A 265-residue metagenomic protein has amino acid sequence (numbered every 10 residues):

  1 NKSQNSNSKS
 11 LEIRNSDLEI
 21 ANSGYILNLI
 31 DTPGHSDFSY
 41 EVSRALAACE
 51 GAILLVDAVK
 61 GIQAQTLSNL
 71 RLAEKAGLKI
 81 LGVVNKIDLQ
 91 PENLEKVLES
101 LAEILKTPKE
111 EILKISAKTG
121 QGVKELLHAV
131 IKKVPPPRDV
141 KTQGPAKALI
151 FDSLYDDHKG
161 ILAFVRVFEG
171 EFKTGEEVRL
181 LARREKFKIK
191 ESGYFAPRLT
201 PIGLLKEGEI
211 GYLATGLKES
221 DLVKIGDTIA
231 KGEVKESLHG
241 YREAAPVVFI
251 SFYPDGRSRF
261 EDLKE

Functional and structural regions predicted by a protein language model:
N1-Y25: Intrinsic disorder/low-complexity segments
K2, A21-N22, R44-A48, G61-I62 (+4 more regions): Conserved catalytic network of the ASCE P-loop NTPase/AAA+ motor domain
Y25-L27, T32-F38, L46-L67, E74-E95: Conserved Switch II/interswitch segment of TRAFAC-class P-loop GTPases
D31, A45, I53, T66 (+9 more regions): Conserved structural-core and active-site-/substrate-pathway-adjacent residues in large, well-folded domains of enzymes
S39, Q63, L98, K124-L127 (+2 more regions): Hydrophobic face of alpha-helices
K86-K109, H128: GTPase G-domain guanine-specificity segment
E103-D255: Conserved catalytic-core segments of large NTP-driven translation/proteostasis enzymes
S258-E265: Short amphipathic alpha-helix segments
